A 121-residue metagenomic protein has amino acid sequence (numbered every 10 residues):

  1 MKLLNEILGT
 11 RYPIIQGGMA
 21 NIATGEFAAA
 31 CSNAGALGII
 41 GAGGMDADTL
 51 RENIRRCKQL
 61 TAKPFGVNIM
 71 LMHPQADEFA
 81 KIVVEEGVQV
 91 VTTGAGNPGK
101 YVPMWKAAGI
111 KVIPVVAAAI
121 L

Functional and structural regions predicted by a protein language model:
M1-L121: Active-site entrance/lid segments in N-terminal catalytic domains of soluble metabolic enzymes
